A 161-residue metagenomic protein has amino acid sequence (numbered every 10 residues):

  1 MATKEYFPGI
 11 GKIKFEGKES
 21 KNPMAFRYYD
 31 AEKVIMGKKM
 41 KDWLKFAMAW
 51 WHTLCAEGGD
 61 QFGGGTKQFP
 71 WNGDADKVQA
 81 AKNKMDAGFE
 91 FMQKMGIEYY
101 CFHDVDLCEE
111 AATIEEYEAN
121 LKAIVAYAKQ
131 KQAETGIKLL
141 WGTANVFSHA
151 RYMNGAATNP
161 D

Functional and structural regions predicted by a protein language model:
M1-D161: N-terminal pre-domain/capping segments
